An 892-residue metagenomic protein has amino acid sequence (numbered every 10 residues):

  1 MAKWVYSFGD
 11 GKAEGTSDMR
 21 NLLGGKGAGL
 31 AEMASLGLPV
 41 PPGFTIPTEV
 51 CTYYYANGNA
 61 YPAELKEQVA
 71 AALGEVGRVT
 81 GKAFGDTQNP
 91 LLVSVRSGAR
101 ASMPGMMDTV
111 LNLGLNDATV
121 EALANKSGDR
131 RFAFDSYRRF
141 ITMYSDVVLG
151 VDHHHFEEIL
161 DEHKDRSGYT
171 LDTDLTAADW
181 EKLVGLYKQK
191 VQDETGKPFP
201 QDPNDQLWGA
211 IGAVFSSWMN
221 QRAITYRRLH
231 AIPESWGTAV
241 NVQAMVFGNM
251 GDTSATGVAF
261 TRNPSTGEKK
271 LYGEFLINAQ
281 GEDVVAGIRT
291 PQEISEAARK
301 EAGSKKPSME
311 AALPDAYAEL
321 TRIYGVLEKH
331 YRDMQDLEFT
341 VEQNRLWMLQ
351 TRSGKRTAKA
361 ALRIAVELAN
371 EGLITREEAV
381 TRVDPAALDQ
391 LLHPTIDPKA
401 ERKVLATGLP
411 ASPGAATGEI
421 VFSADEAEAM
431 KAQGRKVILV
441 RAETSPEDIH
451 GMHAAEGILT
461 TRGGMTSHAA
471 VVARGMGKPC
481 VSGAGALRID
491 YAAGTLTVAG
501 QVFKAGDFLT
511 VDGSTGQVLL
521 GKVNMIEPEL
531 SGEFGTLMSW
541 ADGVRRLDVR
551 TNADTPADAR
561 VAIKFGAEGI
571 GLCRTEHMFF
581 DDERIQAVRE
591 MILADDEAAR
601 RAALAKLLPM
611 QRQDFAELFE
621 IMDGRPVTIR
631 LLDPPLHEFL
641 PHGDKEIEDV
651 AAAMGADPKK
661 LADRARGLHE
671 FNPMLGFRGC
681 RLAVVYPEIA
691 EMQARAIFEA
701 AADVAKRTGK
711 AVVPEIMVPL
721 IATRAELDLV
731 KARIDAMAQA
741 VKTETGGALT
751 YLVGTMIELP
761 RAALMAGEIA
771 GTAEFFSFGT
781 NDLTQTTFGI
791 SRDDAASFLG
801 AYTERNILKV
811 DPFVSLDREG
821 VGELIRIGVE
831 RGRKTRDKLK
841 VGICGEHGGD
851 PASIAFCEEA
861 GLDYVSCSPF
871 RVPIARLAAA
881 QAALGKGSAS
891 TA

Functional and structural regions predicted by a protein language model:
M1-K403, P410, A429, R435-I438 (+15 more regions): Nucleotide/phosphate-binding sheet-loop regions of phosphoryl- and nucleotidyl-transfer enzymes
F44, T461-G463, S482-G485, C573 (+2 more regions): Short beta->alpha connector loops at strand-helix junctions that form conserved, small/polar/Pro-enriched
R96-S97, L530-G532, W540-A892: Conserved alpha/beta-domain cores
R345-W347, S445-H453, G457, S467-V471 (+9 more regions): Glycine-rich phosphate/ribose-binding loops and adjacent secondary-structure elements that form binding surfaces
G372, L519-L537: Short, compositionally biased
S423, A486-L487, F534-M538, D554-P556: Intrinsically disordered, low-complexity regulatory segments
F508-S514, A740-V741: A glycine-rich helix N-cap at a beta->alpha junction
